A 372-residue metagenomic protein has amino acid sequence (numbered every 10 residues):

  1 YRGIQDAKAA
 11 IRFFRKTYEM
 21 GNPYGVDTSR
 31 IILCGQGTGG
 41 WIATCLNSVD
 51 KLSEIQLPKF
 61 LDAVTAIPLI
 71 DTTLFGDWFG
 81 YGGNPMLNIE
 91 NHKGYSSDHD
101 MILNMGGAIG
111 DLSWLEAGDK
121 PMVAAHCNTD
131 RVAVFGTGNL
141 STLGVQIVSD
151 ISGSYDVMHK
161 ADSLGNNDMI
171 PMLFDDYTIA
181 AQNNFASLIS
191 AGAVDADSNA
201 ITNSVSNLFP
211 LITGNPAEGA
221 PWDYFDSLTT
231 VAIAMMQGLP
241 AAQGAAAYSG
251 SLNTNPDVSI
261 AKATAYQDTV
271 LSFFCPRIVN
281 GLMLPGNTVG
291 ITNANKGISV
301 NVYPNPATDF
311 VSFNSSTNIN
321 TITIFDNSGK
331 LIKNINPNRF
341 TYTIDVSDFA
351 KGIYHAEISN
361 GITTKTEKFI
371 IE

Functional and structural regions predicted by a protein language model:
Y1-Q5, A9-G37, L52-L57: Gly/Ser-rich "nucleophile elbow"/oxyanion-hole loop immediately N-terminal to the catalytic nucleophile in hydrolases
D27-I31, G40, S97-I102, G118-M122 (+1 more regions): Loop/turn elements at helix/coil->beta-strand transitions in domains of secreted/extracellular proteins
G35-C45: Glycine-rich nucleophile elbow surrounding the catalytic serine of serine-hydrolase chemistry
S48-W114, K120, V134-S152: Mobile cap/lid helix-loop segments that gate and shape the active-site cleft of serine hydrolases
K120-D226: Active-site-adjacent alpha-helix of alpha/beta-hydrolase-fold enzymes
V231-N287: Catalytic active-site module of serine/aspartate enzymes centered on a nucleophile-bearing elbow/loop
A294-E372: C-terminal outer-membrane/trafficking sorting elements
